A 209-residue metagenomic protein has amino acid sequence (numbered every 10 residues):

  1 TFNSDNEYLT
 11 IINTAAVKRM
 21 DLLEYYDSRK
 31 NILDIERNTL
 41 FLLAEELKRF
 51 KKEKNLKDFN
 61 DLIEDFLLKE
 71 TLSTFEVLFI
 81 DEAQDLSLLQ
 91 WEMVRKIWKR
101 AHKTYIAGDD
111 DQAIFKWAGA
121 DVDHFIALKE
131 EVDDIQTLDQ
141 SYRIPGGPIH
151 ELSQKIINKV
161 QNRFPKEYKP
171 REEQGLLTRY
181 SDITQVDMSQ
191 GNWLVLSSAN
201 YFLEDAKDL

Functional and structural regions predicted by a protein language model:
T1-D5, L9, V17, L23 (+6 more regions): Conserved ATP-binding/catalytic motifs of P-loop helicase motor domains
F2-F79, L88-M93, I106, K116: Accessory N-terminal region flanking or inserted into the helicase ATPase core in nucleic-acid motor proteins
E46, I97, D187-S189: Generic hydrophobic alpha-helical membrane-segment signal
K57-D61, D65, R171-S181: Charged, flexible boundary elements
S73-V77, H102, Q190-W193: Short coil/turn segments at beta-strand junctions that form active-site/ligand-binding loops
Q84-Q174, S181, L194-D205: Conserved helicase motor core of SF1/SF2 NTP-dependent helicases
T178-G191: Conserved interdomain hinge at the start of the Helicase C-terminal
